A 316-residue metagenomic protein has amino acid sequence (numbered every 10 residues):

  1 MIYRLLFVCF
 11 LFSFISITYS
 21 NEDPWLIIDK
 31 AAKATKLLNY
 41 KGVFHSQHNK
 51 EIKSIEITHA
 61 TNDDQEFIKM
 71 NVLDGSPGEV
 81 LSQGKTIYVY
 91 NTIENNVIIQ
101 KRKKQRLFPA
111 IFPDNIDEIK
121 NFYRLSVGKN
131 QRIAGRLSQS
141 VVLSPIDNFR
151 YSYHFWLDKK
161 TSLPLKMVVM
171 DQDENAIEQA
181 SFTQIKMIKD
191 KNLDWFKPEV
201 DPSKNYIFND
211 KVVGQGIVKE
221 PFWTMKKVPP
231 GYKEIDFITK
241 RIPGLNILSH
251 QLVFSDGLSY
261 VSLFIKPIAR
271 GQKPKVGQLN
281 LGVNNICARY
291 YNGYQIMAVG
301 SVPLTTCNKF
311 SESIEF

Functional and structural regions predicted by a protein language model:
I2, S13-Q65, R102, K120 (+2 more regions): N-terminal leader/targeting segments and the immediate start of mature chains
I2-V8: Sec-dependent signal peptide recognition, specifically the positively charged N-region followed immediately by
L37-K41, D63-K69, G135-V142, L163-K166 (+1 more regions): Short, hydrophobic/aromatic-rich segments at coil-to-beta transitions
T58-A110, V169-T183, M187: An acidic-aromatic
D74-S76, R124, F149-Y151, G282-V283: Short, small/polar residue-rich loop motifs at catalytic or cofactor-binding pockets
K104-Y153: Intrinsically disordered, low-complexity linker/loop segments enriched in Gly/Pro and charged/polar residues
A134-P202: Gly/Pro-enriched, hydrophobic low-complexity segments that function as extracytoplasmic propeptides/linkers
N205-Y291, T305: Short, solvent-exposed recognition patches
